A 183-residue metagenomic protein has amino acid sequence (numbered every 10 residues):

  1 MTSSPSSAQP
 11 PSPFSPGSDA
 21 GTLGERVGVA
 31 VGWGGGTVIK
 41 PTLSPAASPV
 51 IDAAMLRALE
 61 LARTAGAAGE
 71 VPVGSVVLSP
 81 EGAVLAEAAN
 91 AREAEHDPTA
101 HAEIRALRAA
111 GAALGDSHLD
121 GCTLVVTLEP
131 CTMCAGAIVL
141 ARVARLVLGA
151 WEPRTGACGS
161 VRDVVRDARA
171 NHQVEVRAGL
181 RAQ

Functional and structural regions predicted by a protein language model:
M1-S18: Low-acidity, Ser/Thr- and Arg-rich intrinsically disordered low-complexity segments
G24-G35: Intrinsically disordered, glycine-rich low-complexity segments
W33-A68, G136-Q183: Zinc-dependent deaminase
V73-S79: Short beta-strand scaffold segments in enzyme catalytic cores
A94-R105, A109: A short, polar/charged loop-to-alpha-helix boundary motif
D116-L128: Immediate flanking context of iron-sulfur cluster ligation sites
